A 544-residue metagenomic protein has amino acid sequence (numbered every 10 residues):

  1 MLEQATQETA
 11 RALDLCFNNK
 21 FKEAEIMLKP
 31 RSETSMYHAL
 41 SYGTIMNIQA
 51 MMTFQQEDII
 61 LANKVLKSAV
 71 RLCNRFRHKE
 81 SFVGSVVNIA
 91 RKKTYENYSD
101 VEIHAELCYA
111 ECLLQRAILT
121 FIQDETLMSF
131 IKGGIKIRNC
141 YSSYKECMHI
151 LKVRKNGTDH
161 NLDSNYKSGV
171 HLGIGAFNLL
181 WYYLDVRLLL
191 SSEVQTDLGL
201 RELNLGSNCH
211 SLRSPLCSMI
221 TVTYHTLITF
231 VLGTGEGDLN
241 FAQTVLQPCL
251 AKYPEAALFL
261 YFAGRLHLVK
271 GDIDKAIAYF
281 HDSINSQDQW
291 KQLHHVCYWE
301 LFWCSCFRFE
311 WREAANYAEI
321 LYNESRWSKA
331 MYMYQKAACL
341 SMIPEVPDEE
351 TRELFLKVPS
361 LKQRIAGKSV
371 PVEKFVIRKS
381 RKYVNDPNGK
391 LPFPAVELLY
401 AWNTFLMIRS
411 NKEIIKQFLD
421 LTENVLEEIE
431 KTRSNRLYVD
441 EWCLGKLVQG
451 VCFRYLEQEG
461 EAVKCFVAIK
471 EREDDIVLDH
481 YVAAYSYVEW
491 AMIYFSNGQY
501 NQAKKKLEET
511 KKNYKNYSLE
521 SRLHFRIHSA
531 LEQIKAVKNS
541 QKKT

Functional and structural regions predicted by a protein language model:
M1-E8, C16-E23, S41-Q247, V269 (+8 more regions): Short coil/linker segments at helix-helix boundaries
E3-D14, S41-I48, V101, E106-C108 (+13 more regions): "A position-specific structural signal for the A-helix of alpha-solenoid helical repeats
A12, A24, H38, G43 (+26 more regions): Structural signal for hydrophobic/aromatic residues that build the beta-strand cores of folded beta-sheet domains
L28-M36, E193, S207-C209, T244-P254 (+6 more regions): Solenoid-like repeat scaffolds
S35-S41, L72-V83, K155-N156, L212-C217 (+6 more regions): Boundary/linker segments of alpha-helical solenoid repeat arrays
G175, S211-D274, A278, N385-D420 (+1 more regions): C-terminal transactivation domains of fungal Zn(2)-Cys(6)
C217-H225, V245-A318, Y322, R326-K357 (+2 more regions): Extended alpha-solenoid helical-repeat scaffolds
M333, A338-I476, H480-Y487, N497-K504 (+1 more regions): Eukaryotic alpha-helical solenoid repeat scaffolds
